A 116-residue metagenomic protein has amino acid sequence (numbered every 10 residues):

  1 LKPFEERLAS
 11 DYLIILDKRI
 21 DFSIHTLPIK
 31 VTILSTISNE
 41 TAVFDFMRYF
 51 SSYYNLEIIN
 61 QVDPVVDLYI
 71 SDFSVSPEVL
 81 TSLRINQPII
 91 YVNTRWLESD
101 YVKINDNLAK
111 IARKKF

Functional and structural regions predicted by a protein language model:
L1-K2, F46: Short, non-transmembrane amphipathic alpha-helical segments
P3-I24, L83-F116: Ser/Thr/Gly-rich flexible loops in soluble cytosolic domains mediating phosphotransfer, phosphorylation
S23-E57, S82, R113: Short, charged N-terminal beta->alpha structural module
T26, A42, D63, V75-P77: C-terminal modules of long, charged coiled-coil scaffolds in eukaryotic assembly complexes
L27-S35, V65-Y69, Q87-Y91: Hydrophobic beta-strand segments of well-ordered beta-sheets in folded domains
I33-E40, I70-V75, N93-W96: Structural motif
N55-V66: Short acidic low-complexity segments
I70-N86: Conserved phosphotransfer microenvironments
